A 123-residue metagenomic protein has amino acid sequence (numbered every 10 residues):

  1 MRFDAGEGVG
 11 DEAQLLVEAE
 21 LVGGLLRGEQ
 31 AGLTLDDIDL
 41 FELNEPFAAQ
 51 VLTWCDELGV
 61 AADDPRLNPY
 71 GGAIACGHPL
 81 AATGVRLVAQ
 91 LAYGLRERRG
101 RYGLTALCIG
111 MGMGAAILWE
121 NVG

Functional and structural regions predicted by a protein language model:
M1, A5-G8, E12-L15, A19-L21: Alpha-helix boundary/capping motif
G6, G23-G123: Claisen-condensing/thiolase-fold acyl-transfer catalytic domains that form or cleave C-C bonds in fatty acid
